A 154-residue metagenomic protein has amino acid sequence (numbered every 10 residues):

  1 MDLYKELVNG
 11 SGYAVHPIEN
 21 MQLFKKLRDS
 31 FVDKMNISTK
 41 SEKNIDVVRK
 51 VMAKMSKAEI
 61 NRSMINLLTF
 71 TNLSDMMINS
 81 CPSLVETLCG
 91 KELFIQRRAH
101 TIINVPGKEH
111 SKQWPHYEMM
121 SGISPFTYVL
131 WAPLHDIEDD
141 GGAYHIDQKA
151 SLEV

Functional and structural regions predicted by a protein language model:
M1-S11, H16-P115, S121: Non-heme Fe(II)-dependent double-stranded beta-helix
E109-V154: Catalytic core of non-heme Fe(II) oxygenases with the double-stranded beta-helix
